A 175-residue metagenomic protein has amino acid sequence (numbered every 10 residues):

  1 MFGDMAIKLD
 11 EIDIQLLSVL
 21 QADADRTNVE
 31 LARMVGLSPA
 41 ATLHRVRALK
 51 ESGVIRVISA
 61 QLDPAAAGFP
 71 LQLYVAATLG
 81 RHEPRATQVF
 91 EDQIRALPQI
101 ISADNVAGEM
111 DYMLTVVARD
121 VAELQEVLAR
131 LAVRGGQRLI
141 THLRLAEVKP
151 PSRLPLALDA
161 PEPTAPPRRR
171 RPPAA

Functional and structural regions predicted by a protein language model:
M1-A175: A compositional/biophysical signature of low hydrophobicity enriched in polar/charged and small residues
